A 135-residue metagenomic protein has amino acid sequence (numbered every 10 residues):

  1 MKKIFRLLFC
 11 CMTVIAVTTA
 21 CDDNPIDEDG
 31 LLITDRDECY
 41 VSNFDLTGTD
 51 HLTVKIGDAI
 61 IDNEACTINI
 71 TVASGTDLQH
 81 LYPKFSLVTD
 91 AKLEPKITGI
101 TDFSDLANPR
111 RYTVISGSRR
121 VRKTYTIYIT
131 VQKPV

Functional and structural regions predicted by a protein language model:
M1-L8: Bacterial N-terminal signal peptides that target proteins for export
C11-I15: Alpha-helical transmembrane segments
A16-A20: C-terminal motif of bacterial Sec signal peptides marking the signal peptidase cleavage site
C21-V135: Beta-rich interaction/scaffold domains
